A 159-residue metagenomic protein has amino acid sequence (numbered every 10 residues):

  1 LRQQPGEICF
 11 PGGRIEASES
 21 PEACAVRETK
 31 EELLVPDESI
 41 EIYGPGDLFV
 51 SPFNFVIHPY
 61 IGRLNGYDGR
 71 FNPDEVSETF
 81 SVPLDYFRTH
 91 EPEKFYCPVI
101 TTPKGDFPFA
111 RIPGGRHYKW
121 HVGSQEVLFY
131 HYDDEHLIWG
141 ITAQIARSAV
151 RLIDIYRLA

Functional and structural regions predicted by a protein language model:
L1-F10: N-terminal strand-loop-strand
R14-I138, A143-L152, Y156-A159: Unchanged
